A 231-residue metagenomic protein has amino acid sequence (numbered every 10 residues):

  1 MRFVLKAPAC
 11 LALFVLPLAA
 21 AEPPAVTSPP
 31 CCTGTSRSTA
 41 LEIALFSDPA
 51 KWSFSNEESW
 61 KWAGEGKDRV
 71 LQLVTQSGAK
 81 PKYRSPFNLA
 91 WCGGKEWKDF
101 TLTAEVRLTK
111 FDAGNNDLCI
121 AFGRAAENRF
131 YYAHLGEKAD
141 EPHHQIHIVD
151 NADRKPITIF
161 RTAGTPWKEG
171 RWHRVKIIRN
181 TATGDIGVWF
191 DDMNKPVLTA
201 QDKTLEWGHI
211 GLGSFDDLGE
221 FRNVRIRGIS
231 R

Functional and structural regions predicted by a protein language model:
P23-E57: Extracellular carbohydrate-recognition regions
S47-S77, P81-Y83: Extracellular glycan-recognition surfaces and repeat-rich motifs
S77-D150: Secretory/extracellular carbohydrate-interaction modules and structurally similar beta-sandwich "look-alikes"
N88-G94, F160-W167, G211: Beta-strand-rich interaction surfaces with strong enrichment in secreted/lumenal proteins
L102-A104, G170-T181, I186-V188: Short tryptophan-centered beta-strand motifs in secreted/extracellular beta-sheet-rich domains of glycan-recognition
A104, V224-I226: Extracellular beta-strand elements of beta-rich domains used for carbohydrate recognition/degradation or cell-matrix
A152-R174: Short, aromatic/His-centered strand-loop micro-motif at the edge of beta-sheets
L198-R222: Flexible glycan-contacting loops in extracellular carbohydrate-active proteins
